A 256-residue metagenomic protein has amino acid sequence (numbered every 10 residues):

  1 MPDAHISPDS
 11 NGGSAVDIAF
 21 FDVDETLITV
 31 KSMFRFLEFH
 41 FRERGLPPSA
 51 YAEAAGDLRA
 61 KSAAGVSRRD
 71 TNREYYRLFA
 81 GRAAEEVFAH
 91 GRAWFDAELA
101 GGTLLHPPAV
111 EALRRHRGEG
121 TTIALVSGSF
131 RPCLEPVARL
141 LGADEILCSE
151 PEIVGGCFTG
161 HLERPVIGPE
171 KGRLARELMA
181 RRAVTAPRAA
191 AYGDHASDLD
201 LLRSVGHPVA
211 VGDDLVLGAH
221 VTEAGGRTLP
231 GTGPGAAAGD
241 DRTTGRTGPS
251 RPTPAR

Functional and structural regions predicted by a protein language model:
P2-A4, P8, S14-V16, H90 (+1 more regions): C-terminal cap/substrate-recognition subdomain and adjoining C-terminal extension of metal-dependent phosphatase-like
P2-A64: Active-site neighborhood of HAD-like aspartate-dependent phosphohydrolases
D24, A63, Y75-F79, E163 (+1 more regions): A general boundary/transition motif marking the beginning of the first structured unit of a protein
T29-V30, G81, G160, R164: Generic structural "secondary-structure junction" signal
K31-R35, R69-D70, P132, P169 (+1 more regions): A generic alpha-helix surface/boundary motif
S32-M33, R44-R115: A metal-dependent, Asp-based hydrolase signature
L37-E38, Y76, G206: Amphipathic alpha-helical segments within well-ordered protein domains
